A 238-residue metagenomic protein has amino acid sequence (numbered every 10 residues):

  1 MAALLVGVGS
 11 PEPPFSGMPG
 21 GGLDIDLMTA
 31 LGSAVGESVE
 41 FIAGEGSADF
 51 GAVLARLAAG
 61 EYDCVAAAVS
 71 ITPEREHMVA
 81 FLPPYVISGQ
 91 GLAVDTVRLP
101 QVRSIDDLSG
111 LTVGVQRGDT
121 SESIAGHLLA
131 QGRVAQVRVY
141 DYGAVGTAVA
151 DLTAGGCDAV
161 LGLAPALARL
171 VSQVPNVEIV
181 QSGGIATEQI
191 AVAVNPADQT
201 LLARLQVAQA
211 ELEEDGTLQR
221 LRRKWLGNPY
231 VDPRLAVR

Functional and structural regions predicted by a protein language model:
M1-A68, P73, H77: Extracytoplasmic small-molecule ligand-binding "clamshell" domains of the periplasmic binding protein/Venus flytrap
G7-E12, A43-G46, F50, G60-P73 (+6 more regions): Beta->alpha turn/N-cap motifs
G9-P11, V86-V94, G146, A164 (+2 more regions): Periplasmic-binding protein-like
M28-A43, P83, S121-Y142, V171-Q173 (+1 more regions): Ligand-binding cleft/hinge of the Venus flytrap
E40-A55, P100-Q101, V139-A150: Short helix-initiation/N-cap motifs at beta->coil->alpha
G51-A52, A66-M78, I124-H127, T153-A186: A ligand-binding cleft/hinge motif common to bilobed small-molecule-binding domains
V94-V113: Flexible hinge/capping segments at coil-to-helix
Q209-W225: Periplasmic-binding protein-like
